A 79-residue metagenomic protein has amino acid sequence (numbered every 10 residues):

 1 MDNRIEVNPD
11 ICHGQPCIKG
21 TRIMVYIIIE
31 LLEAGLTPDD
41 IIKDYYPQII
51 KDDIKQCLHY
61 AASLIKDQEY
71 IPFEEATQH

Functional and structural regions predicted by a protein language model:
D2-C17: Short, Lys/Arg-enriched N-terminal segment that forms or immediately precedes the first helix of a structured domain
G20: Anion-recognition interface
M24-H79: Long, charge-rich, low-complexity alpha-helical segments
